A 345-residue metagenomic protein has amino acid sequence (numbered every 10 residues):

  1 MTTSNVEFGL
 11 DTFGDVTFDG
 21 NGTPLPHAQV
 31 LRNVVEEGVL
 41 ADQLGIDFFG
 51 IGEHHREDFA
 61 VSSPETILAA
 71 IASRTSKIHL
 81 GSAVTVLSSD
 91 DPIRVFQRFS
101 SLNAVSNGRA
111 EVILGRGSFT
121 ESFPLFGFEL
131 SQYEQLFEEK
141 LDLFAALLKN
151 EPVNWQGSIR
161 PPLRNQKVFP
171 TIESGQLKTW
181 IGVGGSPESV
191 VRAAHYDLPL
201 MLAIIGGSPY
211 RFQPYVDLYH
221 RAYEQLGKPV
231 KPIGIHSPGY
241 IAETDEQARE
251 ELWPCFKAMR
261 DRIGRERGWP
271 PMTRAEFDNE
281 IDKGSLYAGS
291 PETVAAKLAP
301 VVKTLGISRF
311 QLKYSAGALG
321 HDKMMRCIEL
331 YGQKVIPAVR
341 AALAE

Functional and structural regions predicted by a protein language model:
M1-T75, H79, G175-L177: N-terminal beta1-alpha1-beta2 module of alpha/beta enzyme domains
T2-S4, L10, E134-V168, P209-S308 (+1 more regions): An alpha-helical appendage that flanks or caps ligand/catalytic pockets
T2-V6, G20, D91-L198, Y210-Q213 (+1 more regions): Internal, glycine-rich beta/alpha segment that forms the wall or movable "lid" of small-molecule/cofactor binding
F8, E53, I71, L102 (+5 more regions): Conserved, mostly hydrophobic/aromatic
F8-T12, F49-I51, L80-S82, A110-L114 (+4 more regions): Hydrophobic faces of well-ordered beta-strands that scaffold small-molecule active sites in alpha/beta enzyme cores
T17-L31, T85-I93, G175-G185, D282-P291: Active-site mouth loops of central-metabolism enzymes
A28-L40, G184-V191, T293-P300: Short, acidic/polar
L44, V105, Y196, T304-L305: Structural motif
